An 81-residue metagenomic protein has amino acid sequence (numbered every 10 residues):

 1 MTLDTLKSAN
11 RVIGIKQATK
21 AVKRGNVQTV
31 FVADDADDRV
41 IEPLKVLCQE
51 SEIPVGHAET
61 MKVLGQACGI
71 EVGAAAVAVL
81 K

Functional and structural regions predicted by a protein language model:
M1-T2, V63: Exposed alpha-helical structural elements
T2-V27, D37: Ribosome large-subunit tunnel/peptidyl-transferase-proximal elements
A9, I15, D34-D35, E59 (+2 more regions): Fold-independent oxyanion-binding glycine-rich loops and adjacent beta-strand/coil segments at enzyme active sites
I13, V32, L64, C68: Short glycine-rich loop/turn motifs that provide flexible caps or phosphate-binding loops at active sites
K20-K23, V46, C68-G69: Short secondary-structure boundary/capping segments within folded domains
N26-T29, G73-A75: Short, surface-exposed beta-edge/turn micro-motifs
T29, D35-V63: Amphipathic, hydrophobic secondary-structure cores in small proteins
E52-K81: C-terminal structural segments of small proteins and small subunits
